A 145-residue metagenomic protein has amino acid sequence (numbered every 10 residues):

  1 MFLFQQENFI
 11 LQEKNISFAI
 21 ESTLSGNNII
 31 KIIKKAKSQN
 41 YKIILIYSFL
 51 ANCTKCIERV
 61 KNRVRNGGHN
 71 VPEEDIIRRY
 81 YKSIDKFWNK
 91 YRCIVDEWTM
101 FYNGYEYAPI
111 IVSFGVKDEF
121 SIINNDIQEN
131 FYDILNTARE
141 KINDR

Functional and structural regions predicted by a protein language model:
M1-I43, E74: Conserved nucleotide-sensing/catalytic segment adjacent to the nucleotide-binding pocket in NTP-handling enzymes
N8-F9, F87-N89: Short, flexible, glycine/charge-rich loop motifs used to bind or transfer phosphoryl groups or to couple energy/partner
A19-E21, L45-I46, T99-Y102: A structural signal for short, well-ordered beta-strand segments and their strand-loop junctions that often border
S25, F49-T54, Y105-Y107: Conserved nucleotide-binding/hydrolysis micro-motifs of P-loop NTPases
I33-A36, R59-N62, F114-G115: Short, glycine/charged-enriched secondary-structure capping and boundary segments
S38-N40, V64-N66, K117-S121: Short, low-complexity, polar/charged sequence segments that are solvent-exposed and flexible
Y41-F87: A glycine- and Lys/Arg-enriched "phosphate-lid" helix/loop adjacent to the NTP-binding pocket of small-molecule kinases
N89-R145: NTP-dependent small-molecule kinase module
